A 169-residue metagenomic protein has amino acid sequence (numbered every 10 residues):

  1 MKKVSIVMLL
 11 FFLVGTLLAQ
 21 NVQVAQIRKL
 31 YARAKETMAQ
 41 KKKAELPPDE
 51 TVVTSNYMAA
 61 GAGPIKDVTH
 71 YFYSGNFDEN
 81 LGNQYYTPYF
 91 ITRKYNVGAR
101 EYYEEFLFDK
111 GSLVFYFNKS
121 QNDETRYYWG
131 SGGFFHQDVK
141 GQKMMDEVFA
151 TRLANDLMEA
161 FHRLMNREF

Functional and structural regions predicted by a protein language model:
V4-V14: Sec-dependent N-terminal signal peptides
G15-A19: Sec/Tat signal peptide C-region and signal peptidase I cleavage site
Q20-V68, D123-F169: Long terminal segments
M38-E101, L107: Surface-exposed acidic loop/strand-edge motifs in secreted or periplasmic proteins that form small linear binding
L81-G82, E104-K110, T125-G132: Aromatic-rich beta-strand edge motifs centered on tyrosine
Y85-F90, G111-V114, S131-H136: A short glycine-rich beta-turn/N-cap micro-motif
R93-N96, F117-S120, V139-K140: Beta-turn initiation residues at beta-strand->coil junctions
A99-Y103, S120-E124: Short, surface-exposed coil-to-beta transition loops
